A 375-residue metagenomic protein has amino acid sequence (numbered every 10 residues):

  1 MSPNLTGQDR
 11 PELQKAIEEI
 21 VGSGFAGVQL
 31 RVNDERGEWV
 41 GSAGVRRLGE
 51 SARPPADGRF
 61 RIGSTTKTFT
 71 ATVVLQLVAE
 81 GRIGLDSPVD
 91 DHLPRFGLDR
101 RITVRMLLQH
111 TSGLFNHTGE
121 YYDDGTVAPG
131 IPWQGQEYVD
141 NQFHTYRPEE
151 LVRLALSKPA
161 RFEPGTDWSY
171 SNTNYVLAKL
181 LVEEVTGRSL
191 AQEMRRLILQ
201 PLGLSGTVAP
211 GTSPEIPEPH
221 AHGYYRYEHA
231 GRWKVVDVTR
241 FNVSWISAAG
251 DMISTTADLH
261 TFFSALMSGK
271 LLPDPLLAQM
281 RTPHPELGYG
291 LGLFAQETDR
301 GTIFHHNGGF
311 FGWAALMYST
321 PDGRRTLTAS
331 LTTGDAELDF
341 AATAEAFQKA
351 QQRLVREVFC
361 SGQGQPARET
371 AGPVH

Functional and structural regions predicted by a protein language model:
M1-V45, R188, K234-H375: Catalytic loop of the DD-peptidase/beta-lactamase superfamily, centered on the K-T-G motif and neighboring
D9, L13, I62, T66 (+4 more regions): Hydrophobic (often cysteine-bearing) scaffold residues that line and stabilize catalytic clefts of nucleotide/cofactor
G24-A26, E50-L107, F162-S171, S247 (+1 more regions): Short active-site loop at a secondary-structure junction that contains or immediately precedes the catalytic residue(s)
R31, T72-A79, T173-E184: Primarily hydrophobic membrane-targeting regions of prokaryotic envelope proteins
R31-N33, P88, R195: Outer-envelope exported proteins of Gram-negative bacteria
E38-V40, R100-I303, N307-G309: Short, surface-exposed loop or secondary-structure junction motifs that flank catalytic or metal-binding residues
G41, G49-A52, N116-T118, E337-L338: Short, solvent-exposed loop/turn elements at domain surfaces
